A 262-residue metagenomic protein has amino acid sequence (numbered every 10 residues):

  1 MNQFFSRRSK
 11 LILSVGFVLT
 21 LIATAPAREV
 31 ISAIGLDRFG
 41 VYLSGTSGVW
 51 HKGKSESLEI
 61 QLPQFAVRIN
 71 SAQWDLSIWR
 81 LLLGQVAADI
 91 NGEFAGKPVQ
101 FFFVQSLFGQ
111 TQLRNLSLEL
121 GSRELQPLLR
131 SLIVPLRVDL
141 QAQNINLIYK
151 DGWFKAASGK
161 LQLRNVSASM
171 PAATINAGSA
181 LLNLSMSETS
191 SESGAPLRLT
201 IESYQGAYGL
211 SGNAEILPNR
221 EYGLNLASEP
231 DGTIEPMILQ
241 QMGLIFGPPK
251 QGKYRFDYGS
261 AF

Functional and structural regions predicted by a protein language model:
N2-L13, I31-D37, A173-F262: Extended terminal
R7-P26: Hydrophobic membrane-insertion alpha-helices, especially the h-region of bacterial N-terminal signal peptides
A27-G48: Alpha-helical transmembrane signal-anchor/signal-peptide segments
V41-I133, Q141-I145: N-terminal beta-strand/beta-hairpin edge segment
Y42, L132-N213: Solvent-exposed beta-strand/coil patches in large extracellular/periplasmic or lumenal scaffold regions
I60-Q61, D75-S77, R164, E215-L217 (+1 more regions): Solvent-exposed residues in well-ordered beta-strands and their adjoining turns, especially edge/terminal strands
D75-L81, V104-S106, K150, S185-T189 (+1 more regions): Short beta-strand micro-motifs enriched in acidic
A88, A157-G159, L224: Transmembrane beta-strands of outer-membrane beta-barrel proteins
